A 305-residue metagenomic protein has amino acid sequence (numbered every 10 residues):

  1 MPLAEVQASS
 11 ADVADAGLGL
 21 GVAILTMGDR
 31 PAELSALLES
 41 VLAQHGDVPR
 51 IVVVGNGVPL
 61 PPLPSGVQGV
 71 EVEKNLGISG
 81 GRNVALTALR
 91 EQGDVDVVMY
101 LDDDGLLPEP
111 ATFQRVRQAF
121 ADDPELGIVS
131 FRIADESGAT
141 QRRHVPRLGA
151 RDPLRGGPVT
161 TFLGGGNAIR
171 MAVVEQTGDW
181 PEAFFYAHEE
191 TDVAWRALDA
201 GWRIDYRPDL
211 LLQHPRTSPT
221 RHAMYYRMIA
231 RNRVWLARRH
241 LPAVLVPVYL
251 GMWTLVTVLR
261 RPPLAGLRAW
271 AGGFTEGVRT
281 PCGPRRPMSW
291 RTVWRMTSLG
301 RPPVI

Functional and structural regions predicted by a protein language model:
M1-S40: N-proximal low-complexity "stem/linker" segments adjacent to membrane-targeting elements
E39-V48: Short, acidic, metal-binding catalytic loop of nucleotide-sugar glycosyltransferases
V72-Q92: Glycine-rich, basic loop-to-helix element that forms the pyrophosphate-binding segment of sugar-nucleotide handling
D94-L106: Short beta-strand-to-loop acidic/aromatic patch adjacent to the donor-nucleotide binding site
L106-Q141: Conserved donor NDP-sugar-binding/catalytic core segment of glycosyltransferases
D135, R151-I169, T191, R221: A recurrent flexible, glycine/aromatic-enriched loop bordering the glycosyltransferase active site that acts as
T161-I169, V173-G178, A183-L211: A short, conserved alpha-helix in the catalytic core of glycosyltransferases
M228, A243-I305: Non-catalytic, C-terminal membrane-associated alpha-helical segments of glycosyltransferases
